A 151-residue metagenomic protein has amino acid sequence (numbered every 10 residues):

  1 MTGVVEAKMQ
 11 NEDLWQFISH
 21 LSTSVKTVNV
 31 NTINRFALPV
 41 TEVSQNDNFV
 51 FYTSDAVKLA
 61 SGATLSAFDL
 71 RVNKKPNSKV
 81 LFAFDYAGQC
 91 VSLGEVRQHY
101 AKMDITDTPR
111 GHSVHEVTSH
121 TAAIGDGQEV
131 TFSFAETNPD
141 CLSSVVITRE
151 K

Functional and structural regions predicted by a protein language model:
T2-D107, G111, D140-L142, V146-K151: Short helix/turn-capping signatures at newly exposed starts of structured segments
G62-S66, H115-V117, D126-T131: Short, surface-exposed coil-to-beta transition loops
D104-G125: Extracytosolic low-complexity repeat regions of secreted or lipid-anchored proteins
A122-I124, E129-V146: Short, exposed beta-strand-loop hairpins at the edges of beta-sheets in extracellular/periplasmic proteins
